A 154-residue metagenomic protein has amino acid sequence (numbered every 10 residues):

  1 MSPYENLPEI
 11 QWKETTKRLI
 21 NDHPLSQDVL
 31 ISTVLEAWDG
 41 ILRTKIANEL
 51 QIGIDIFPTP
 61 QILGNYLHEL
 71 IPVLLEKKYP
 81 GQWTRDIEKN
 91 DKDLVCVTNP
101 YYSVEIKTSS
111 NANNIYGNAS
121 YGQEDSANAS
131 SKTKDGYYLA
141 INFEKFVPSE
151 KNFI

Functional and structural regions predicted by a protein language model:
M1-D22, T84-D86, I115-K134: Hydrophobic transmembrane alpha-helix bundles
M1-N65: Interdomain/boundary linker segments immediately adjacent to catalytic/signaling cores
T33-K45, P72-I87, N142: Short N-terminal helix-initiation segments at or just after the protein's N-terminus
P60-D86, D91-T98: Short N-terminal edge-element motif at the start of the domain
L75, V104, Y138-A140: Generic structural signal marking isolated hydrophobic packing positions within regular secondary structure
D91, Y101, D135-Y138: Broad gene-expression machinery/nucleic-acid interaction feature
L94, Y102-S110: Conserved catalytic cores of phosphodiester-cleaving nucleases, focusing on short active-site segments
T108-F153: Catalytic cores of nucleic-acid endonucleases
